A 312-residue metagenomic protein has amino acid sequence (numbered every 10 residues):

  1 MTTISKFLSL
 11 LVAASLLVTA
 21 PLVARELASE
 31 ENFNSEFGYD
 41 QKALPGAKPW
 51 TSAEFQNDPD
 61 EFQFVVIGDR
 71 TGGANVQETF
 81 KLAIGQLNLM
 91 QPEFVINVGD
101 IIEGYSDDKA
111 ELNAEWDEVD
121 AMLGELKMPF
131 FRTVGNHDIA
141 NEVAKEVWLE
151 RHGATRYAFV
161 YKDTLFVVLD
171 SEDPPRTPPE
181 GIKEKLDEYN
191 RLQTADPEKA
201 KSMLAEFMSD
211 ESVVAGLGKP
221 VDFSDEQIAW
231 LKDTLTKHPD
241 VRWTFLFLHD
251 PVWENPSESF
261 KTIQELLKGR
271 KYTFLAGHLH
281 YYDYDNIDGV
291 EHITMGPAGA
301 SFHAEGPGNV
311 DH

Functional and structural regions predicted by a protein language model:
M1-L10: Bacterial N-terminal signal peptides that target proteins for export
S9-T19: Bacterial N-terminal signal peptides
A24-N113, E226: N-terminal active-site segment of His-dependent metallophosphoesterases
A28-P49, E54-Q56, K109-W243, S259-L275 (+1 more regions): Extended active-site neighborhood of metal-dependent phosphoesterases/phosphodiesterases
D69, G99-D100, G135-N136, H249 (+1 more regions): Active-site glycine-centered loops adjacent to acidic/histidine catalytic or metal-binding residues that shape
A74, G104-Y105, A140-N141, W253-P256: Short, solvent-exposed loop/turn segments at secondary-structure junctions
I102, L235-E254: Short acidic, glycine-rich surface-loop motifs adjacent to enzyme active sites
